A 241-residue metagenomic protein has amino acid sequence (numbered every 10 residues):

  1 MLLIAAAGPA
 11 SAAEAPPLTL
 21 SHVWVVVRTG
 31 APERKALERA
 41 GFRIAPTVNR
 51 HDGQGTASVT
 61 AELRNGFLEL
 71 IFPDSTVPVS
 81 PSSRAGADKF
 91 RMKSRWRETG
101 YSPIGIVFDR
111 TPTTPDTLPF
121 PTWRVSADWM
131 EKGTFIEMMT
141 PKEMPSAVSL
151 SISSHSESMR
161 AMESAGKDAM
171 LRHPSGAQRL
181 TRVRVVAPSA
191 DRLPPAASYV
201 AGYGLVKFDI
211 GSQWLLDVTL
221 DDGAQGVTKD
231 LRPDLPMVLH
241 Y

Functional and structural regions predicted by a protein language model:
M1-A7: Bacterial N-terminal signal peptides
A7-E14: Boundary at the C-terminal end of the N-terminal hydrophobic targeting segment
S11, F42-G55, P121-E131: Short N-terminal helix-initiation segments at or just after the protein's N-terminus
E14-R28: Terminal, regulation- and interaction-focused segments at domain boundaries
T29-R43, S189-A201: Amphipathic alpha-helical segments
P32-D88: Glycine/small-residue-rich interface belts in oligomeric ring/scaffold proteins and their assembly partners
A57-D74, K89-D191, A197-Y241: Vicinal oxygen chelate
